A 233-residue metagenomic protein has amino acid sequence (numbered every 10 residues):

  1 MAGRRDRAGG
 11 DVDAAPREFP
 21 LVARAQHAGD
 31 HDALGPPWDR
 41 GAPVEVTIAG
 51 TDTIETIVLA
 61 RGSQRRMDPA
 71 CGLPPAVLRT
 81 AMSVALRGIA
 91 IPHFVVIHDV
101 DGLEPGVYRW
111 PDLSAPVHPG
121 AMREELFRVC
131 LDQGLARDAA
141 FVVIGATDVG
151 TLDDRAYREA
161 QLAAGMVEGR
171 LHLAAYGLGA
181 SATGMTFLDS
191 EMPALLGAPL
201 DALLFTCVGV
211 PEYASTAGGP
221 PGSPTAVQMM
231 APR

Functional and structural regions predicted by a protein language model:
M1-R233: Acidic, surface-exposed loops and disordered segments
